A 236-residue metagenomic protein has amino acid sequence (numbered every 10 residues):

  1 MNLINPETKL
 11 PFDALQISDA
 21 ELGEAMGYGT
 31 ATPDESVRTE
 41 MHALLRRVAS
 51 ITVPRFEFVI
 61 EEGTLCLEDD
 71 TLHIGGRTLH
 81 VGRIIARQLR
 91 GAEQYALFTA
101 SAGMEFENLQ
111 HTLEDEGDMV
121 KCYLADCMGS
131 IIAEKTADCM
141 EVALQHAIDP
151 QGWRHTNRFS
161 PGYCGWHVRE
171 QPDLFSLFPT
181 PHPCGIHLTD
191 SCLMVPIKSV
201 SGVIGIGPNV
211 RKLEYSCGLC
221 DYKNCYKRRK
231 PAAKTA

Functional and structural regions predicted by a protein language model:
M1-C122: Active-site helix-to-loop segments that bind/position phosphate- or nucleotide-bearing substrates and donors across
D19-R38, D126, S130, V210-A232: Short flexible/disordered coil segments
L45-T52, L144, I148, D221-N224: Structural signal for hydrophobic packing residues in well-ordered secondary-structure cores of soluble enzyme domains
S50-E61, A137-D138, D149-R154, Y226 (+1 more regions): Intrinsically disordered or highly flexible coil/loop and linker segments, enriched in small and charged/polar residues
A102-G103, H146, S199-I204: Short secondary-structure transition/capping segments
D118-L177: Internal, well-folded beta-alpha domain core
Q151-K230, A236: Short terminal or interdomain "cap/linker" segment that borders an active site or interface and mediates
